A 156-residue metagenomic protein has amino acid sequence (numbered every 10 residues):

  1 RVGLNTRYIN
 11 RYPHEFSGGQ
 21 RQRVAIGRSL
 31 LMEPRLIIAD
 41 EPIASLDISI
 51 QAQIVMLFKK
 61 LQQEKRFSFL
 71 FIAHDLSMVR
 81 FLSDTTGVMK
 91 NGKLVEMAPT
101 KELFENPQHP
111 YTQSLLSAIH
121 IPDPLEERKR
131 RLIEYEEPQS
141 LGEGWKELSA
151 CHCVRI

Functional and structural regions predicted by a protein language model:
Y12-F16, Q20: Conserved ABC ATPase signature
I26, I54: Hydrophobic anchor residue at the start of the ABC signature
L31-R35: A short, proline-enriched helix->beta-strand linker immediately N-terminal to the Walker B motif in ABC-type P-loop
V79-F81: A short, surface-exposed alpha-helical micro-motif characterized by mixed small hydrophobic and charged/polar residues
T85, M97: Short, glycine/charged-rich "phosphate-handling" switch motifs in NTP-dependent and phosphotransfer domains
T100-I156: Short catalytic/signature loops enriched in Gly
